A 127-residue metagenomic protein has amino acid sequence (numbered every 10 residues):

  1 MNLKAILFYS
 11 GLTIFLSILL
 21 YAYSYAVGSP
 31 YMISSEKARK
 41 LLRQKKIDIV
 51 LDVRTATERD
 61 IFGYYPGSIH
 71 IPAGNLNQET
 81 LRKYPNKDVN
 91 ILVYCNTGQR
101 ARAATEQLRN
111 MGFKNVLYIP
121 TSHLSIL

Functional and structural regions predicted by a protein language model:
M1-Y64: Flexible, polar/low-complexity N-terminal or interdomain linker segments that lie immediately upstream of folded
S34, P72, P120: Short loop/edge segments at beta-strand edges and connector loops that shape dinucleotide/nucleotide cofactor-binding
L42, P72, L108-R109: Generic helix-packing signal
V50, S68-H70, V116-Y118: Conserved beta-strand scaffold positions in the cores of enzyme catalytic domains, especially in NTP/NDP-utilizing
A56-I91: Extracytoplasmic/periplasmic/luminal assembly and interaction segments in envelope/secretory/respiratory proteins
T80-L127: Catalytic cysteine-centered active loop of the rhodanese-like fold, especially the PTP/DSP P-loop
